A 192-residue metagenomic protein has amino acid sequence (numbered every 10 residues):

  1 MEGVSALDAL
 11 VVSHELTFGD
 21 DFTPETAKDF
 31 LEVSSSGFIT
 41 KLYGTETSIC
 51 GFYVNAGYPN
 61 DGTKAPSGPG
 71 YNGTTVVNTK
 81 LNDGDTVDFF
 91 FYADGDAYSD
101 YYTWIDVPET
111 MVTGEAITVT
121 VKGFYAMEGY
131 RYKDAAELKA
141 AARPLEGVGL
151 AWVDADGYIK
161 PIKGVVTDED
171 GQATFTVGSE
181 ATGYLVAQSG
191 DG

Functional and structural regions predicted by a protein language model:
M1-G192: Ubiquitin-like/PB1-type beta-grasp interaction modules and other compact soluble beta-rich domains
